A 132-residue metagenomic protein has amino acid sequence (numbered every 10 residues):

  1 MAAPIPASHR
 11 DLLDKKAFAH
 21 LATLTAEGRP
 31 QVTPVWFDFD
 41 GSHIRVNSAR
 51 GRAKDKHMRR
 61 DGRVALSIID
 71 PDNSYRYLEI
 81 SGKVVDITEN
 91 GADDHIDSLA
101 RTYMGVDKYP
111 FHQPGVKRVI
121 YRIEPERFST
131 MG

Functional and structural regions predicted by a protein language model:
M1-F18: Extreme N-terminal tail/first-helix region
A2-P4, R76-G132: Charged, gly/pro-rich active-site loop segments
R10-D11, W36, K56, F111-Q113: Short secondary-structure boundary/capping segments
A17-R50, M58, V64-I68, E79: Short beta-strand segments
E27-R29, D70-S74, Q113-G115: A short beta-turn/loop motif at secondary-structure boundaries
A49, D70-P71, P125-E126: Short secondary-structure boundary segments
R52-K54, N73: Short, surface-exposed beta-strand-loop junctions and turns on beta-sheet-rich folds
D55-D61, Y77, G105: A short, polar/proline- and glycine-enriched secondary-structure boundary/capping micro-motif
